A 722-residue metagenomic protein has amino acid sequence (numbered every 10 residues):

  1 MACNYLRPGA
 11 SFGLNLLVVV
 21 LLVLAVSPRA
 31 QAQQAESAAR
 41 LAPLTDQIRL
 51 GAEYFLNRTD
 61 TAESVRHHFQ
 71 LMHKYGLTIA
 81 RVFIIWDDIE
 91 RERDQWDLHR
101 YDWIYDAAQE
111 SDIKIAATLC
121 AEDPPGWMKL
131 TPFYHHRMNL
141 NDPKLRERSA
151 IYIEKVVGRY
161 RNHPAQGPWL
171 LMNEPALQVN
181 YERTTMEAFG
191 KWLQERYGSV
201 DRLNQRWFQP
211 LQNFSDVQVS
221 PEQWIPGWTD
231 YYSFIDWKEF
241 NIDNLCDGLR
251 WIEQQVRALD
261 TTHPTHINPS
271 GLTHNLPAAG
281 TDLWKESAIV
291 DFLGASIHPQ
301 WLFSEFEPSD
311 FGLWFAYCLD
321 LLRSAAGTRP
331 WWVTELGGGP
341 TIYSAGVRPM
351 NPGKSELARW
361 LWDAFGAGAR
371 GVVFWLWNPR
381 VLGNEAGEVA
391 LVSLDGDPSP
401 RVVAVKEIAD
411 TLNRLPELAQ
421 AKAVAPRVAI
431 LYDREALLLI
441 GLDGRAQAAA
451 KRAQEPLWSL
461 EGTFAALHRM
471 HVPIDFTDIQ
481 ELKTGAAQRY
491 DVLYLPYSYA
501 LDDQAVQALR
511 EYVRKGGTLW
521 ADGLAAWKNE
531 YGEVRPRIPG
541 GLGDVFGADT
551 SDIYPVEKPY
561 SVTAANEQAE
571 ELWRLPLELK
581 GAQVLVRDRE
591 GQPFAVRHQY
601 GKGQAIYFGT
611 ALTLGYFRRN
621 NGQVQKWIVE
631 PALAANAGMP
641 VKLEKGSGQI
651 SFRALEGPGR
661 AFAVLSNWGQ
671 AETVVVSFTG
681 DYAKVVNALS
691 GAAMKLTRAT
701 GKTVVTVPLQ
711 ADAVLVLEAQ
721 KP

Functional and structural regions predicted by a protein language model:
A32-I79, R91, D106, E110 (+1 more regions): N-terminal carbohydrate-binding accessory modules
P43-R49, K74, F83, E92-Q95 (+7 more regions): Aromatic- and acidic-residue-enriched carbohydrate-binding clefts of CAZyme catalytic domains
L50-D60, F83-H99, P132-A150, M172-V179 (+7 more regions): The substrate-binding groove and active-site-proximal loops of carbohydrate-active enzymes, especially glycoside
T59-K74, S149-K155, N275-E286, G353-L361 (+1 more regions): Short, acidic/polar
R66-H135, V157, C246-D260: Aromatic-lined substrate-binding rim segments of carbohydrate-active enzymes
R137-K155, R159-L313, L321: Polysaccharide-binding and catalytic clefts of secreted carbohydrate-active enzymes
H266-P269, T273-G462, A548, D552-N566 (+10 more regions): Hydrophobic targeting/anchoring helices
P496-P722: A conserved amphipathic helix/loop scaffold that creates a polar/acidic microenvironment used either to coordinate
